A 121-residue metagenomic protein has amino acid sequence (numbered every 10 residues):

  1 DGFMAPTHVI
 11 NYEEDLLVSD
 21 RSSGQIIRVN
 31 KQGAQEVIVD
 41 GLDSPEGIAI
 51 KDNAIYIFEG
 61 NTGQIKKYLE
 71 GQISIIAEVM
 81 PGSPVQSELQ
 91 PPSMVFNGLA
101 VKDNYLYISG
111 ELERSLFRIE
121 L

Functional and structural regions predicted by a protein language model:
D1-D15, R21-S22, G41-N53, G60 (+1 more regions): Beta-rich, blade/repeat-based domains predominating in secreted/periplasmic proteins but also intracellular
G24-I26, G63-K66, R114-F117: Structural signal for beta-propeller blades
V29-A34, Y68-Q72, E120-L121: Short loop/turn segments that connect beta-strands within beta-propeller blades
V37-V39, I76: Short C-terminal beta-strands that terminate individual repeats in beta-propeller domains, predominantly WD40 blades
E78-M80: Extracytoplasmic/periplasmic copper-protein system
S93-L121: Blade-level signature of beta-propeller repeat domains, shared across WD40, Kelch, NHL, RCC1 and BNR/Asp-box propellers
